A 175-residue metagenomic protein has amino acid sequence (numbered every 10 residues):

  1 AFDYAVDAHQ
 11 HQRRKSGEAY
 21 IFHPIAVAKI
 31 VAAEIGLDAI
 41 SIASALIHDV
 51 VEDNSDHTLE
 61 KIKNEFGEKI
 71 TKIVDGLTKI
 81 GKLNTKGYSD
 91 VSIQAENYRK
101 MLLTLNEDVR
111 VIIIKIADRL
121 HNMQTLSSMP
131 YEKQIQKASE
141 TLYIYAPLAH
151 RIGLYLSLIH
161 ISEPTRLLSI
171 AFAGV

Functional and structural regions predicted by a protein language model:
A1-S162, R166: Active-site helical microenvironments for divalent-metal-assisted chemistry
E163-T165, I170-V175: Positively charged, low-complexity/disordered segments
